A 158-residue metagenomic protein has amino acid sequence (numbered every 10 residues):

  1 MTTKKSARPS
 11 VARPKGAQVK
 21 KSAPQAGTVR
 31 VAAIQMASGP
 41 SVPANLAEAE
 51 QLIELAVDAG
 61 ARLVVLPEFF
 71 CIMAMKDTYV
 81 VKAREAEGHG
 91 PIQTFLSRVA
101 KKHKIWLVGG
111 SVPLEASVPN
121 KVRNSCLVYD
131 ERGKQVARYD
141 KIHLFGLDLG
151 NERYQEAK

Functional and structural regions predicted by a protein language model:
M1-A23: Polybasic, lysine-enriched low-complexity intrinsically disordered terminal tails
T28-S38, V65, S125, R138-K141: Active-site-proximal beta-strand elements of phosphoester/diester hydrolases
V31-I34, N45, I53-A83, A100 (+1 more regions): Active-site beta-strand/loop signature of hydrolases that rely on acidic residues for catalysis
A37-P43, L149-E152: Acidic/histidine-rich helix-loop elements that form or flank divalent-metal/phosphate-binding sites at the catalytic
P40, F70-M73, H143: Feature marks short, surface-exposed loop/turn motifs that line or immediately flank catalytic pockets and channel
N45, A49, I92-Q93: Aromatic/hydrophobic pocket-lining residues that form the small-molecule binding cavity in soluble enzyme cores
A86-G88, S117-K158: Active-site catalytic loop in hydrolytic enzyme cores
H89-E115: A short, hydrophobic beta-strand-centered structural micro-motif
